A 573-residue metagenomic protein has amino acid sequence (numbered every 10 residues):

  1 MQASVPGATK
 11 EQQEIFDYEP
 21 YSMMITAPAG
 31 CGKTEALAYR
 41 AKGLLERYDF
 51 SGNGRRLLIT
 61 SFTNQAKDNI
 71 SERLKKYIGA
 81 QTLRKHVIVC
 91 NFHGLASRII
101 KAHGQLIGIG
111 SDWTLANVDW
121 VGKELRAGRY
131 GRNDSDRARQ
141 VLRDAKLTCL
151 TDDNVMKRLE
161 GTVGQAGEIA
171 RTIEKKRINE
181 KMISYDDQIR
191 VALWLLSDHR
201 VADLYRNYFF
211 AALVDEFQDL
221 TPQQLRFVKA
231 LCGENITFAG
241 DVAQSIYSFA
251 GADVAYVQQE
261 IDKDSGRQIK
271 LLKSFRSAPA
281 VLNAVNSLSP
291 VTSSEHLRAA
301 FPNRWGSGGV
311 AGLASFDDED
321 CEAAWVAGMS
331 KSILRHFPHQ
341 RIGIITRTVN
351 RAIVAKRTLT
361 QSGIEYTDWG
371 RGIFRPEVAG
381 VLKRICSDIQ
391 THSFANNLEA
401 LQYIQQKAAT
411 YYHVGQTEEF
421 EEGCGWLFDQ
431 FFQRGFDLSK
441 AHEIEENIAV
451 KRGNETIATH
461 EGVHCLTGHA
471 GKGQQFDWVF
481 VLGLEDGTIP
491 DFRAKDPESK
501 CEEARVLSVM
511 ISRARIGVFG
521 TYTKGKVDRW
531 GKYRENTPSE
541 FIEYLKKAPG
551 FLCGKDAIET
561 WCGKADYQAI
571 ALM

Functional and structural regions predicted by a protein language model:
M1-A29, E35-A36, A127-A211, P222-Q224 (+1 more regions): Accessory N-terminal region flanking or inserted into the helicase ATPase core in nucleic-acid motor proteins
M1-L106, S512: P-loop NTPase Walker
L37, S265-R267, S274-I364: Helicase P-loop NTPase motor core
F209-L220, Q224, V242-A243, L484: Conserved Walker B
L225-S307, I542-E543: Conserved RecA-like helicase ATPase core segment that couples NTP binding/hydrolysis to strand translocation
A324-Q430, A449-R452: Conserved helicase/translocase motor-coupling segment
G435-A449, N454-A458, E485-M573: C-terminal accessory regions
H464-F492, V518: A short beta-strand element within the Helicase C-terminal
